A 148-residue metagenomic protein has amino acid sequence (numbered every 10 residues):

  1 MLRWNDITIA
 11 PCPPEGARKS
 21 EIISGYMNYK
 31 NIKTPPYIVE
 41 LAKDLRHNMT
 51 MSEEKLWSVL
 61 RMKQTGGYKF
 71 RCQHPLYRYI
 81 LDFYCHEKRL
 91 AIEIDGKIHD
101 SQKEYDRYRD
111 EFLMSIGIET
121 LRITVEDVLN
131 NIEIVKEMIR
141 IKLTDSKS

Functional and structural regions predicted by a protein language model:
M1-G67, S146-S148: Solvent-exposed, charged helical/coil patches that constitute nucleic-acid or partner-interaction surfaces
C72-T144: Basic, amphipathic alpha-helical patches used to engage nucleic acids or provide basic targeting signals, exemplified
